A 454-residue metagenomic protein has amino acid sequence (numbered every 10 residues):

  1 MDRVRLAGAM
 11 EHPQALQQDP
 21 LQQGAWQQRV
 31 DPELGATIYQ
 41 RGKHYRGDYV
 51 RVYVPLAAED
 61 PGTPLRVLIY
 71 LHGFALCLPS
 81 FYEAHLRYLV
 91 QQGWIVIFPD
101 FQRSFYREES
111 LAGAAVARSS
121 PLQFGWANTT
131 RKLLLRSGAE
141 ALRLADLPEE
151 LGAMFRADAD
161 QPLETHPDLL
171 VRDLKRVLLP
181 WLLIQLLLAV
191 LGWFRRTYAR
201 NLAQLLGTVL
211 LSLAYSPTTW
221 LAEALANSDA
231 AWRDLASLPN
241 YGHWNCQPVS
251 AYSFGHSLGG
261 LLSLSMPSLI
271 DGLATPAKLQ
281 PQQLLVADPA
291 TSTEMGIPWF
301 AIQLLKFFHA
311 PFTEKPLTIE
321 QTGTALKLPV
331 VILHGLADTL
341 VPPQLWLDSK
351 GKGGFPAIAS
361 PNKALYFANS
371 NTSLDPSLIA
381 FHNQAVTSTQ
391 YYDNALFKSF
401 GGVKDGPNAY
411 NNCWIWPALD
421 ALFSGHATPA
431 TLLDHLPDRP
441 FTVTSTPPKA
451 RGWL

Functional and structural regions predicted by a protein language model:
D2-T63: N-terminal cap/lid segment of alpha/beta-hydrolase-fold proteins
R3-V4, L340-L454: C-terminal catalytic-base region of ester-bond hydrolases, centering on the histidine of the charge-relay
D60-P61, F74-P99, S104-R107, L340: Short substrate-entry loop that stabilizes the transition state in hydrolases
P64-G73: Short beta-strand element of the alpha/beta-hydrolase
E108-H243: Alpha/beta-hydrolase active-site loop
H243-S257: Alpha/beta-hydrolase fold nucleophile elbow
G260-A274: Short glycine-enriched nucleophile-adjacent loop and the immediately C-terminal alpha-helix near the catalytic center
P281-Q283, D288-T372: The feature captures the conserved acid-bearing segment of alpha/beta-hydrolase catalytic domains
